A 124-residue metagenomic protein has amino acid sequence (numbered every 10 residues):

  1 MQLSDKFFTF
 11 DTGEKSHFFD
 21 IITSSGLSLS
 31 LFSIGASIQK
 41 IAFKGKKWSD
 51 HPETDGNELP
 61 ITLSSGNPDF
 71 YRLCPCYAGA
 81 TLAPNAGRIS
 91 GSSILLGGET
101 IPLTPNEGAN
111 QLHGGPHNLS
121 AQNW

Functional and structural regions predicted by a protein language model:
M1-W124: Surface-exposed acidic/polar loop and edge beta-strand patches at domain peripheries
